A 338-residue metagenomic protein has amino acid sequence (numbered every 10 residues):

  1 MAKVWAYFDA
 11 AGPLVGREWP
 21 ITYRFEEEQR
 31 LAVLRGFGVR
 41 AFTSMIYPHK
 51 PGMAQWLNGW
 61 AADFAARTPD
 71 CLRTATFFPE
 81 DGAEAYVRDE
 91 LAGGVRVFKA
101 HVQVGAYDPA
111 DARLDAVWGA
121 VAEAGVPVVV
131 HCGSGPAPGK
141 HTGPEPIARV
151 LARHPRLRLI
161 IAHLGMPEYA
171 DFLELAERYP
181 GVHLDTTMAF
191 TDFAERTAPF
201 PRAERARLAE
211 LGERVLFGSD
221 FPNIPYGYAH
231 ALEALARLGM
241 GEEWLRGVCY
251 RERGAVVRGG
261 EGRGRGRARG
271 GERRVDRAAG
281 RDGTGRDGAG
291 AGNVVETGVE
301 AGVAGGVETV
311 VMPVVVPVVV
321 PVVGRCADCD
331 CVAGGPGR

Functional and structural regions predicted by a protein language model:
A2-F37, A41, L211-R214, P225-R277: Mid-to-C-terminal alpha-helical segments outside catalytic/metal-binding sites
A41, H49-T142, H183, T191: Active-site gating/metal-coordination segments in enzymes
S44, L72-T76, L159-A162, G218: Short catalytic-loop micro-motif centered on adjacent basic/acidic residues
N58, G82-E84, I147, E168-F172 (+2 more regions): Short, well-ordered alpha-helical microsegments
R96-V97, D111-F217: Catalytic pocket-lining loop regions of alpha/beta-barrel enzymes, especially the amidohydrolase/enolase/GH5 lineages
D276, G283, G288-G292, E296-E300 (+1 more regions): Intrinsically disordered, low-complexity segments used as extracellular stalks/linkers and nuclear/regulatory IDRs
C326-C331: Cysteine-centered motifs
G334-G337: Intrinsically disordered, low-complexity regions enriched in Ser/Thr/Pro/Gly and simple repeats
